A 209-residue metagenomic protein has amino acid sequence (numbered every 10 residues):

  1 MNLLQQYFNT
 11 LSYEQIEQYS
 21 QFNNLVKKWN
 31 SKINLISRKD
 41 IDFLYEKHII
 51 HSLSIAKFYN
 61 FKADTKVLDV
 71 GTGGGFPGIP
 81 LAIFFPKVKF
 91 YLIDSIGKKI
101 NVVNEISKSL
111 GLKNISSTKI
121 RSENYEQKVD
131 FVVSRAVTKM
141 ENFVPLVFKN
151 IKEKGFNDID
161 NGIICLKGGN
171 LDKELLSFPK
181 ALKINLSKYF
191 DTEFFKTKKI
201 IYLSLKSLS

Functional and structural regions predicted by a protein language model:
M1-A63, L68, K98-I115: Class I SAM-dependent transferase core
V26, K167, L203: Residue-level signal for inorganic ion chemistry
L53-S134, V144: Conserved SAM/SAH cofactor-binding pocket of Class I
K89, N114-S116, G162, L182-N185: Conserved beta-strand segments of alpha/beta enzyme cores
A136-K139, L171: Short glycine-rich anion-binding loops that position phosphate/pyrophosphate groups of nucleotides and phosphorylated
M140-I151: A short, conserved alpha-helix within the catalytic core of class I
G155-L171: Conserved beta-strand signature within the Rossmann-like core of class I S-adenosyl-L-methionine
N170-S209: Active-site capping/gating segments
